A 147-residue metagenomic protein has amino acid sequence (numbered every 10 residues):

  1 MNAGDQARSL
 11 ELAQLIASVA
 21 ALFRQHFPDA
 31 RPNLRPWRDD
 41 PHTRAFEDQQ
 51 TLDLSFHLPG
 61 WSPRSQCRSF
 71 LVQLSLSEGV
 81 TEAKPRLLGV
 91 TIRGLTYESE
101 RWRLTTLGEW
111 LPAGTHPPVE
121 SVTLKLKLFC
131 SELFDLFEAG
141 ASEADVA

Functional and structural regions predicted by a protein language model:
M1-D53, Y97: Charge-rich, low-complexity N-terminal segments
F23, F27, F46, F56 (+3 more regions): Phenylalanine-focused residue identity feature
P32-R86: Amphipathic, interaction-prone secondary-structure segments
C67-A147: Intrinsically disordered, low-complexity regulatory regions enriched in serine/threonine/proline and acidic residues
